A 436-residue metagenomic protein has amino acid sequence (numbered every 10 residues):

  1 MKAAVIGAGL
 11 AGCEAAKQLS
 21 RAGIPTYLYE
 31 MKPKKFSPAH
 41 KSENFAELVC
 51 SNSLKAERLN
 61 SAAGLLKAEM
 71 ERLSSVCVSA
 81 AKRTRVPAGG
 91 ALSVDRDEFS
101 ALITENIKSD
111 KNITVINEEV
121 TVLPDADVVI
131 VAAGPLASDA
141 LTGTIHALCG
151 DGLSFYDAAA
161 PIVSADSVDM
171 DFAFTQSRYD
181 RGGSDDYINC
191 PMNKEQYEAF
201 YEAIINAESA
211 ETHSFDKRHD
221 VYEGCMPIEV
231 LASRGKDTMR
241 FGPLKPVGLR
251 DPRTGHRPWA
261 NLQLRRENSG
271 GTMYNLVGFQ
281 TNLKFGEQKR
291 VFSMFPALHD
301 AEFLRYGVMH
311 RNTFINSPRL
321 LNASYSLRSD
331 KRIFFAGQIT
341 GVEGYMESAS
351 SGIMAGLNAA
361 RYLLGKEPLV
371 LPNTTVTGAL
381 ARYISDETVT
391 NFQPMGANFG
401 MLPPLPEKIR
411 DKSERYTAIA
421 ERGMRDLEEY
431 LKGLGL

Functional and structural regions predicted by a protein language model:
M1-A11: Beta1/beta-strand and adjacent pyrophosphate-binding region of the FAD-binding site in flavoprotein oxidoreductases
K17-S79, N373-I384: N-terminal FAD cofactor-binding segment of flavoenzymes
E47-E57, K82-E98: Dinucleotide-binding Rossmann-like beta1-alpha1 core, especially the glycine-rich loop that anchors the ADP
R96-V115: Helical element adjacent to the flavin cofactor pocket in flavoenzyme catalytic cores
S109-R265, G270-F285, K289-R290: Predominantly flavin-linked oxidoreductase catalytic cores and closely associated redox partners
L276-V342, A349-S351, L369-D386, P394-G396 (+1 more regions): A glycine-rich dinucleotide-binding beta-alpha-beta segment and adjacent secondary-structure elements that constitute
S348-L369: Internal hydrophobic alpha-helix adjacent to the cofactor/substrate pocket in enzyme cavities
F392-L436: C-terminal auxiliary extensions adjacent to catalytic cores
